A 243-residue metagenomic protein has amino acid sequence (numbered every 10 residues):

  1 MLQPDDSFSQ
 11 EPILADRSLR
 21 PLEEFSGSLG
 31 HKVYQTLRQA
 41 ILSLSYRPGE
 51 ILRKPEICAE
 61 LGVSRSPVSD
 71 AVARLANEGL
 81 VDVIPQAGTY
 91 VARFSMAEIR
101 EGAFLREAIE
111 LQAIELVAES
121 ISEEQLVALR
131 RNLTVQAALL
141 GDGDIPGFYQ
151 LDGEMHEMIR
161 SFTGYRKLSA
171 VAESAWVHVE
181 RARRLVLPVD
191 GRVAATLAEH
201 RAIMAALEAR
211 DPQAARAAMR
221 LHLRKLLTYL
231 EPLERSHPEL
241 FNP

Functional and structural regions predicted by a protein language model:
M1-E119, E124-Q125, S161, R216 (+2 more regions): Short linear motifs at protein or domain termini
S28, L126-V127, G191-A194: Short helix-capping and inter-helix turn/linker motifs at the boundaries of alpha-helical repeat units
I41, V117, L140, L207-R210: Hydrophobic residues in alpha-helical segments
V63, G191, R210: Residue-level signal for the nucleotide or nucleotide-sugar donor/cofactor binding architecture
Q86, I109, R131, A195-A198: Alpha-helix N-cap/N′ positions at the starts of helices
G102, E123-R184, A198-A206, A214-K225: Conserved amphipathic alpha-helical segments that form helical-bundle/coiled-coil interaction surfaces
K167, V179-R183, L187-D190, L227-E234 (+1 more regions): Short amphipathic alpha-helical interaction/hinge segments
V189, P212-A218, P238: Hydrophobic/aromatic-rich alpha-helical bundle segments in the mid-to-C-terminal region
